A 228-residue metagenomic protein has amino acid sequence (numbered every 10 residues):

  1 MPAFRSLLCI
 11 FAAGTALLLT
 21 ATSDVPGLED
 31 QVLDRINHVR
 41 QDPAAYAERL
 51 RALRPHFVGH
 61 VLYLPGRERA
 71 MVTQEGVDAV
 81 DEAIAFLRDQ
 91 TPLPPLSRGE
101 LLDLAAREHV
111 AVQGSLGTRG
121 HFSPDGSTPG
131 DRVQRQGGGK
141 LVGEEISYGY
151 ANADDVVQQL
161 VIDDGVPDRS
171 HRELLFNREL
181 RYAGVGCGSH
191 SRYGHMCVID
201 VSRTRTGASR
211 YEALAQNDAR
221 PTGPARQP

Functional and structural regions predicted by a protein language model:
M1-F11: Bacterial N-terminal signal peptides that target proteins for export
C9-G27: Bacterial Sec-dependent signal peptides at the C-terminal "C-region" and cleavage site
S23-G27, L33, Q90, A151 (+3 more regions): Anionic, Ser/Thr-rich low-complexity intrinsically disordered regions
D24-Q136, R172, R178: Short, well-ordered surface patches within globular domains
G99-G207: A well-ordered secondary-structure block
G194-P228: Low-complexity, Gly/Ser/Thr/Pro-rich intrinsically disordered linker/tail segments
